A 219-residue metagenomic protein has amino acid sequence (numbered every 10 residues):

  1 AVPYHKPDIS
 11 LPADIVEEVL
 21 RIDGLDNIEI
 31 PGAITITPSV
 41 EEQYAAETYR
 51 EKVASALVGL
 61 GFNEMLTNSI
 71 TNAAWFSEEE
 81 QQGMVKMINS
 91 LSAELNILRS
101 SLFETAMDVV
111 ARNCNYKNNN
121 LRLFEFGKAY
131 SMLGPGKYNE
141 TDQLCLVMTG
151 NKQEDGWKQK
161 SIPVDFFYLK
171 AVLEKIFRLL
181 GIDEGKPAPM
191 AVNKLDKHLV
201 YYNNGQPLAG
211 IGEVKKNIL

Functional and structural regions predicted by a protein language model:
A1-L219: Extended beta-strand-rich architecture
